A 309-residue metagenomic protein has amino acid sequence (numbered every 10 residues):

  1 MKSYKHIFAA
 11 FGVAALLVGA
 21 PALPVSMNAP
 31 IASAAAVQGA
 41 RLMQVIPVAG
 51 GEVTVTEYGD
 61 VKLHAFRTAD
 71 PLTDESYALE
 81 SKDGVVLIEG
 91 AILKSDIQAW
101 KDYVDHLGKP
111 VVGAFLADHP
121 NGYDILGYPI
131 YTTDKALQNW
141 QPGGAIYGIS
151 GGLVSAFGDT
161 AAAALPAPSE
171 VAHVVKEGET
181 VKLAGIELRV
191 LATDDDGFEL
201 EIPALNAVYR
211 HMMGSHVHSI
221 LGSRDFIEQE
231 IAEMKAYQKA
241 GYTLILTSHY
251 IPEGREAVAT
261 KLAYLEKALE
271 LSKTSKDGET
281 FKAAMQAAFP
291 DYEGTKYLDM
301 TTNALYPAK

Functional and structural regions predicted by a protein language model:
K2-F11: Bacterial N-terminal signal peptides that target proteins for export
A10-P24: Bacterial N-terminal signal peptides
A20-Q38: Signal peptide processing junction and immediate N-terminal pro/mature segment of secreted/exported proteins
G39, Q141, K239-L244, I251-K309: Accessory terminal helices/loops
P47-G50, Q141-G197: Metallo-beta-lactamase
A49-H106, F198-M212: Conserved beta-strand hairpin/beta-sheet module of binuclear metal-dependent hydrolase folds, prominently
D83-G84, K94-Q138, A240-G241: Active-site metal-binding motif and surrounding structural segment of the metallo-beta-lactamase
I92, E187-L262, K267: Metallo-beta-lactamase
